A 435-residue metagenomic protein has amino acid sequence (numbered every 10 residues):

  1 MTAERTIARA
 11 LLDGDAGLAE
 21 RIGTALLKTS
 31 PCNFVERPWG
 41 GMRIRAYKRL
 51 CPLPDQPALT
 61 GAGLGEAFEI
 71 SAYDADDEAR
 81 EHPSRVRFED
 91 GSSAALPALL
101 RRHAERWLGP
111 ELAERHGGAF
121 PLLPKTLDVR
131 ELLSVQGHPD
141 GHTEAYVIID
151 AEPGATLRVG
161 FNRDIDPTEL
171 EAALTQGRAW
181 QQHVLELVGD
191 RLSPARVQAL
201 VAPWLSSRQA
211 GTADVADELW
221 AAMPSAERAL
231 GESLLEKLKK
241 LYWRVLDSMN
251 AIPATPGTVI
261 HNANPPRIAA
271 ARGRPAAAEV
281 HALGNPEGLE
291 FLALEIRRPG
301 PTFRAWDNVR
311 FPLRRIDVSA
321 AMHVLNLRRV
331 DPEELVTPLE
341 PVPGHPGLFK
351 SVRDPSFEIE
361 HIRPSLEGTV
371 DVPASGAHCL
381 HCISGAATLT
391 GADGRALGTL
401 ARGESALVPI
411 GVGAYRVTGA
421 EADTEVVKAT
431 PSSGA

Functional and structural regions predicted by a protein language model:
M1-A222, G300, A305-V336, I359: Transition-metal
A119, P139-E144, L366-C379: A short beta-loop-beta micro-motif enriched in histidine and acidic residues
A119, V129-R130, P139-G141, A151-G154 (+2 more regions): Ligand-binding loop in jelly-roll beta-barrel domains
L219-T302: Loop-centered beta-sheet repeat module
M249-H261, G391-V412: Short acidic-glycine-tyrosine-enriched beta hairpin
P266, N285-A321, G376, G403: Non-heme Fe(II)/2-oxoglutarate
V318-S375: Functionally critical, mid-to-C-terminal surface segments that flank or help form catalytic/ligand
I383: A cytosolic small-molecule/anion-sensing beta-strand core signal
